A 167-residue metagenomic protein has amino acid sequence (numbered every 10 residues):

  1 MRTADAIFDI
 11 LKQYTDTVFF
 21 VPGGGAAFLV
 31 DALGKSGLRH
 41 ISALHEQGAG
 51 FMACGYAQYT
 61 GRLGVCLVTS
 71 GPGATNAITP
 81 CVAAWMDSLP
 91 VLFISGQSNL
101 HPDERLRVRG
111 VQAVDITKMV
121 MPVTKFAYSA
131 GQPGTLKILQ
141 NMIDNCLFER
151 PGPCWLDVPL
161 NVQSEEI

Functional and structural regions predicted by a protein language model:
M1-I167: N-terminal alpha/beta PP-like core and its mobile active-site loop of ThDP/TPP-dependent enzymes
